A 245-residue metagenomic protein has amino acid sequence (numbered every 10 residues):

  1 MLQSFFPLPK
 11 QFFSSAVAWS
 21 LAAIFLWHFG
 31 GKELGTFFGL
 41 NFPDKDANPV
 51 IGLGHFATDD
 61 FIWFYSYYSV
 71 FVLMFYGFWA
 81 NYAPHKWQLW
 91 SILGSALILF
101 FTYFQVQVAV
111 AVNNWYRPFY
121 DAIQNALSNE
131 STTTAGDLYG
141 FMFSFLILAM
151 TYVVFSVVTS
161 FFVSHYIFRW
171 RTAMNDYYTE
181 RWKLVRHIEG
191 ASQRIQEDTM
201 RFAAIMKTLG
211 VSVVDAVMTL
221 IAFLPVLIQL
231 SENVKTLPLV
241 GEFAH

Functional and structural regions predicted by a protein language model:
M1-P7, E33-V50, G77-I92: Cytoplasmic membrane-interface regions of multi-pass membrane proteins
L2, F61-V72, Y76-F78, H85-K86 (+3 more regions): Interdomain coupling and dimerization elements in large ATP-driven molecular machines
K10-W19, H55-F78, P84-V108, S128-F168 (+1 more regions): Transmembrane-helix motif of ABC transporter permease domains
S15-G31, D215-L224: Canonical alpha-helical transmembrane segments of integral membrane proteins
L21-F37, T102-N114: Alpha-helical transmembrane segments of multi-pass membrane proteins
E33-A57, P118-T133, S231-A244: Membrane-interfacial helical/loop segments at transmembrane boundaries in membrane proteins
N114-N125, F161, H165-A204: Extended non-transmembrane interhelical loops and adjacent amphipathic helices of multipass membrane proteins
F143, T199-H245: Hydrophobic alpha-helical transmembrane segments of ABC transporter permease domains
